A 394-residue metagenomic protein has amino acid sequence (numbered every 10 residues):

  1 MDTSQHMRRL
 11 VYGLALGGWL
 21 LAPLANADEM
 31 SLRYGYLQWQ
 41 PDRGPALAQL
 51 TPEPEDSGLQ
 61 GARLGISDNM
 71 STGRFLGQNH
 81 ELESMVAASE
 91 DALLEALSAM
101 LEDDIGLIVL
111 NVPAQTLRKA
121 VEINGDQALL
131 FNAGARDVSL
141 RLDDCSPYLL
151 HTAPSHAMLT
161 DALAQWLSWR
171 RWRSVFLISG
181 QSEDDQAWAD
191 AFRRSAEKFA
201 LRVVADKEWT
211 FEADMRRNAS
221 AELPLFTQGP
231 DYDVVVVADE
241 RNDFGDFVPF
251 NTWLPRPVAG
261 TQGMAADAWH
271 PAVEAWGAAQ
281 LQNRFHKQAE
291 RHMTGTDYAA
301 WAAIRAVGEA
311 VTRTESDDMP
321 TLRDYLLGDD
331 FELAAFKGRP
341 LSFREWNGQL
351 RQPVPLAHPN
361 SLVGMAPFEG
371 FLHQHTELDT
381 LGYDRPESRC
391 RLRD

Functional and structural regions predicted by a protein language model:
D2, A27-D394: Extracytosolic ligand-binding ectodomains
D2-G13: Bacterial N-terminal signal peptides that target proteins for export
L20-L24: N-terminal signal peptide c-region/cleavage motif recognized by signal peptidases
